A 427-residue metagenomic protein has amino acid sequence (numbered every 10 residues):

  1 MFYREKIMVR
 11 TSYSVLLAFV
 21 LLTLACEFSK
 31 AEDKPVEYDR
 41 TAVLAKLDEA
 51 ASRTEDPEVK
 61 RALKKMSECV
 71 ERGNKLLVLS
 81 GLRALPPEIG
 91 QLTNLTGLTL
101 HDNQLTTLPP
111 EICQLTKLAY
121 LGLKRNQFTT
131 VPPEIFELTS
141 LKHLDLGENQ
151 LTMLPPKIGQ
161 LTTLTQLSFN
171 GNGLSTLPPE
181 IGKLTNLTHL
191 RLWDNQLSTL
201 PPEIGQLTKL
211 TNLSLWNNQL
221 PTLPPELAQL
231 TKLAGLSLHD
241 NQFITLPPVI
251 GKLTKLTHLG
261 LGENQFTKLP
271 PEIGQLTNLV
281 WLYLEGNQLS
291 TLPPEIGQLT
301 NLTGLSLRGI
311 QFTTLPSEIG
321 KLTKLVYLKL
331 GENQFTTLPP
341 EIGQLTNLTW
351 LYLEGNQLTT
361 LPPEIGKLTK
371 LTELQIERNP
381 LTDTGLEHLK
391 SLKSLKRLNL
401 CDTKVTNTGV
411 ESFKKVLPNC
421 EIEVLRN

Functional and structural regions predicted by a protein language model:
M1-R10: N-terminal secretory signal peptides that target proteins for export/translocation
V15-A25: Bacterial N-terminal signal peptides
L44, D48-Q104: LRR N-terminal entry segment and analogous cap-like coil->beta motifs
K75-L79, L98-L100, L121-L123, L144-L146 (+12 more regions): Conserved hydrophobic beta-strand positions in leucine-rich repeat
L85-E88, L108-E111, V131-E134, L154-K157 (+11 more regions): The feature encodes a structural signal of leucine-rich repeats
Q91-N94, C113-K117, F136-S140, G159-L164 (+11 more regions): Leucine-rich repeat
L381-N427: Leucine-rich solenoid repeat scaffolds
